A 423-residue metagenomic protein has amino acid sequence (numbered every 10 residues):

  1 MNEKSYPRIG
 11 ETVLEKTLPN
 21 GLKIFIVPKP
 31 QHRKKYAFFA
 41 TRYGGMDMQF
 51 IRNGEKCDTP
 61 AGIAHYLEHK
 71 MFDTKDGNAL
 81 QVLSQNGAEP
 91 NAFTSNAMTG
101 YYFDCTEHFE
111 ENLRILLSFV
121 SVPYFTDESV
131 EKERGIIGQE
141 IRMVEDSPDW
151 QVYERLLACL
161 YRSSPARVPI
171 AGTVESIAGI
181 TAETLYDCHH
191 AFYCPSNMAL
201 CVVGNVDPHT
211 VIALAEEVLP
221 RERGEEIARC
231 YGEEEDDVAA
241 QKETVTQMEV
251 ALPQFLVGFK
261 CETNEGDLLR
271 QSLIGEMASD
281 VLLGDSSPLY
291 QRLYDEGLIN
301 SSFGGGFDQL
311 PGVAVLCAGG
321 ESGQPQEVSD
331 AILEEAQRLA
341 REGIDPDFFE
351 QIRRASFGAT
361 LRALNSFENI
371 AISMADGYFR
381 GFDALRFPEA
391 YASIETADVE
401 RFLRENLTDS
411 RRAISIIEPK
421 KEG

Functional and structural regions predicted by a protein language model:
M1-A79, Y186-R292, A413-G423: His/Glu-rich zincin catalytic helix
N53, E68-K70, G100-F103, Y124 (+4 more regions): Second-shell loop/turn segments in exported
K75-C188, H209, N300, A331-E334 (+2 more regions): Acidic/histidine-enriched segments that form metal/cofactor-coordinating and catalytic pocket/exosite environments
E110-N112, D207-I212, G266-L268, Q324-D330: Short, conserved charged micro-motifs
A199-V202, Q351-G423: C-terminal regions of mature proteins
E226-E233, G304, E342-I352: Flexible, glycine/charged-enriched surface loops at secondary-structure junctions
L256-T263, V281-S322: A structural supersecondary motif
L316-A318, S322-D345: Extended amphipathic alpha-helical segments enriched in small hydrophobics
